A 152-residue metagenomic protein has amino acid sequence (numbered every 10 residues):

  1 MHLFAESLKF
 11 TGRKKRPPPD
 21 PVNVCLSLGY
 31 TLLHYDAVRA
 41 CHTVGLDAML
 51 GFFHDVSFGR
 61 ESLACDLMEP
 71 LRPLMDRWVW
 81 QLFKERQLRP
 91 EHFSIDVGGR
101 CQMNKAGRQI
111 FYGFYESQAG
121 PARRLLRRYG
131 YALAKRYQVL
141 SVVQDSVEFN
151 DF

Functional and structural regions predicted by a protein language model:
M1-F152: Active-site helix-to-loop segments that bind/position phosphate- or nucleotide-bearing substrates and donors across
